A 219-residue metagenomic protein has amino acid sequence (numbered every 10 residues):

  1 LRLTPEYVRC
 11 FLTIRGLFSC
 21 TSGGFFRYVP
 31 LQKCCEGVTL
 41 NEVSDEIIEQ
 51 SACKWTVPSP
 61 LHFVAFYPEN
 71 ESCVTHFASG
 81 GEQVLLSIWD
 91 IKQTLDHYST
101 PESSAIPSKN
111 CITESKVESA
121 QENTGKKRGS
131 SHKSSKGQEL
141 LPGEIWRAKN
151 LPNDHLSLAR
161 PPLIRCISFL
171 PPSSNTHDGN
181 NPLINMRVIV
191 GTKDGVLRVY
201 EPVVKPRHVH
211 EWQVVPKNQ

Functional and structural regions predicted by a protein language model:
L1-E6, K33-Y67, Q93-C166, P202-Q219: Inter-blade linker and blade-boundary elements of WD-repeat/beta-propeller domains
L1-R15, C20-R27, L31-K33, P58: Extreme N-terminal segments of fungal proteins
C10-L12, F63-N70, R160, C166-S174 (+1 more regions): Residue-level recognition of a conserved intra-blade site in WD40 beta-propeller repeats
I14-F18, E71-A78, S174-I189: Structural hallmark of WD40 beta-propellers
C20-G23, G80-Q83, I91, G191-D194: Conserved strand-to-loop turn within each blade of WD40 beta-propeller repeats
F26-P30, V38, L86-I91, L197-P202: WD40-repeat beta-propellers
H62-K92: Aromatic- and glycine-enriched pocket-lining scaffold segments that form the walls of small-molecule binding clefts
P171-Y200, V204-R207: Beta-propeller domains
